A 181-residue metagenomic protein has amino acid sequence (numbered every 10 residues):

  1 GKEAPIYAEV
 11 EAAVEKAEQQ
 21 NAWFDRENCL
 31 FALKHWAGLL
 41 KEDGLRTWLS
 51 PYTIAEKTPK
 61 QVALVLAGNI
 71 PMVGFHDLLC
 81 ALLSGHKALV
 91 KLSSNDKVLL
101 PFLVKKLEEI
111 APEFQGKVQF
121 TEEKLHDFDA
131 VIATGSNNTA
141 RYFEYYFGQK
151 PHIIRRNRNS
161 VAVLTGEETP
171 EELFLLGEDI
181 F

Functional and structural regions predicted by a protein language model:
G1-A63: N-terminal Rossmann-like NAD(P)+-binding subdomain of aldehyde/semialdehyde dehydrogenases
G1-E15, N137, T169-F181: C-terminal segments
W48-I110, F114: Conserved small-residue-rich beta-alpha loop and adjacent elements that most often cradle the phosphate/pyrophosphate
I54, G116-H126: Short acidic low-complexity segments
N69, E109, E113, R141-F181: ALDH superfamily catalytic-core signature
G74, T139-R141: Short, well-ordered alpha-helical microsegments
G85, V131, L164: Residue-level signal for inorganic ion chemistry
H126-S136, R158: Short, well-ordered secondary-structure micro-motifs within conserved domains or adaptor modules
